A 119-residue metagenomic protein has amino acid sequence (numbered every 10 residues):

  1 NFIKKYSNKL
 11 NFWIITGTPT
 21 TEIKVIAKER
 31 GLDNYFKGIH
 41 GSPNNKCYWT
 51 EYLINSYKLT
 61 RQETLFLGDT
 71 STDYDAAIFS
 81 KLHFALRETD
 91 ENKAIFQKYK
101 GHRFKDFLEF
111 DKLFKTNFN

Functional and structural regions predicted by a protein language model:
F2-A27, H40-S42: Substrate-recognition element of Asp-dependent hydrolases with the DxDx(T/V) motif
N8-L10, Y57-E63, N117-F118: Glycine-rich phosphate-binding loop signature in dinucleotide/nucleotide-binding domains
T18-P19, N44-N45, D69, E91 (+1 more regions): Short beta->alpha linker loops
E22-I26, W49, A76, L113: Phosphate- and divalent-cation-binding pockets in alpha/beta enzyme and binding domains that engage nucleotide-derived
L32-K46: A short, structured active-site edge motif that brings together acidic residues
I39-G41, H102-E109: Short acidic-hydrophobic, aromatic-tinged amphipathic segments that line or gate anion-handling sites
C47-Y74: Conserved Lys-Pro-Asp/Glu-containing loop-to-beta segment of HAD-superfamily phosphomonoesterases, centered on
F66-K105: Acidic, Mg2+-coordinating phosphoryl-transfer loop and its flanking beta/alpha structural elements, shared across
